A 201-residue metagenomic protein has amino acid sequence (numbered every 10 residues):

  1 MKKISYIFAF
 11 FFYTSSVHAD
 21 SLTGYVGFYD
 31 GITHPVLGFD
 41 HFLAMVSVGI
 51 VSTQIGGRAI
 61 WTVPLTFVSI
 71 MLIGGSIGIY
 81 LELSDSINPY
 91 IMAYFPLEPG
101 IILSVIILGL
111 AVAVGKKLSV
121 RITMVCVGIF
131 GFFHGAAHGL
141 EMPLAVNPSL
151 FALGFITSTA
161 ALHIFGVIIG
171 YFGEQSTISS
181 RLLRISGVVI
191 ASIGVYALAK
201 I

Functional and structural regions predicted by a protein language model:
K2-Y6, Y13-I201: Membrane metalloprotein/metal-transporter helix-bundle signature
